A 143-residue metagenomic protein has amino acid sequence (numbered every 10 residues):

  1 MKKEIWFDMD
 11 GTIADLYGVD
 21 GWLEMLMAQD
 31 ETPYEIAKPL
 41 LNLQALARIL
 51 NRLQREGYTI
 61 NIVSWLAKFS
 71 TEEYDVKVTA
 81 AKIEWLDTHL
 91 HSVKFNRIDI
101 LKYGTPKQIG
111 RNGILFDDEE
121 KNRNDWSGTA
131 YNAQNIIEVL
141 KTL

Functional and structural regions predicted by a protein language model:
M1, Q54-R55, K107-R111: Flexible, charged surface loops at secondary-structure boundaries
E4-W85, H89: Alpha-helical substrate-recognition element adjacent to the catalytic core
I60, G113, A130-A133: Hydrophobic anchor at the start of a short beta-strand that flanks the dinucleotide cofactor-binding loop
V63-W65, I100-Y103, A133: Conserved beta-strand termini and adjacent loop/short-helix elements that scaffold enzyme active sites in alpha/beta
K68, P106, E138: Surface-exposed, flexible loop/turn segments at secondary-structure boundaries
K77-A80, V93-I100, Y131-N132: Lumenal/extracellular "mature" regions of secretory-pathway glycan-modifying transferases
R97-K121, W126: Conserved Lys-Pro-Asp/Glu-containing loop-to-beta segment of HAD-superfamily phosphomonoesterases, centered on
E119-L143: Asp-based, Mg2+/Mn2+-dependent phosphohydrolase catalytic module
